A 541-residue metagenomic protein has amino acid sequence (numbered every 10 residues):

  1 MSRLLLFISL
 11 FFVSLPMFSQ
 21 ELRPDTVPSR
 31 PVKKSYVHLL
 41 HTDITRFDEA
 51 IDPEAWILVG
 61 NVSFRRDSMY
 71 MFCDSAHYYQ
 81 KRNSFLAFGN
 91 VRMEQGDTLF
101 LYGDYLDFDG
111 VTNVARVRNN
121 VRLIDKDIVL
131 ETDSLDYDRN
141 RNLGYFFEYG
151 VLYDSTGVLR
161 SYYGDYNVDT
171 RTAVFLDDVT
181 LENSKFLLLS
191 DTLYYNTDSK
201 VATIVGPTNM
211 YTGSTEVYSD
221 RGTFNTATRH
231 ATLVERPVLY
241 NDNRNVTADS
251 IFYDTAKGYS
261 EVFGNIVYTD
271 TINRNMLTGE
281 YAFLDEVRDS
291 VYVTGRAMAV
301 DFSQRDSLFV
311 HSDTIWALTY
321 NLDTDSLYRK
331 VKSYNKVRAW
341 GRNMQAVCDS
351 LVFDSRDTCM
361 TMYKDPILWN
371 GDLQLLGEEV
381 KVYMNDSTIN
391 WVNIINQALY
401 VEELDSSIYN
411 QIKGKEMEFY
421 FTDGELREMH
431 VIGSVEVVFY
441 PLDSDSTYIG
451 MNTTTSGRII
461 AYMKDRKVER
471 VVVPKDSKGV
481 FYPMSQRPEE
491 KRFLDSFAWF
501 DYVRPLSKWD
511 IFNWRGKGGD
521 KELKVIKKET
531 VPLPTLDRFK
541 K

Functional and structural regions predicted by a protein language model:
M1-T26, K541: Bacterial Sec-dependent N-terminal signal peptides
Q20-K541: N-terminal amphipathic/hydrophobic interface segments
